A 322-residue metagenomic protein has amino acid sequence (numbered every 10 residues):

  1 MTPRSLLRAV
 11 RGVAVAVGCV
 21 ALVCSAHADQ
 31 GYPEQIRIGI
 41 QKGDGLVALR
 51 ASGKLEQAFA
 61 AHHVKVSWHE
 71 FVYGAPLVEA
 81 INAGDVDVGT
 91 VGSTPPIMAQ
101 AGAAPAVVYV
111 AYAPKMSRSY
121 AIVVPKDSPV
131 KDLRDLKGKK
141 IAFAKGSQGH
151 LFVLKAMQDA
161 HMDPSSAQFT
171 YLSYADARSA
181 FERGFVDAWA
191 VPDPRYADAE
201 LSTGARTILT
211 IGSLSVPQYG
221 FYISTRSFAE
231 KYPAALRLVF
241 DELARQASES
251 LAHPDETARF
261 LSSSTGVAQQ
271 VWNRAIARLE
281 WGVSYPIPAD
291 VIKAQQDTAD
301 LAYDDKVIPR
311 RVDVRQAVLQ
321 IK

Functional and structural regions predicted by a protein language model:
T2-A14: Bacterial N-terminal signal peptides that target proteins for export
G12-V23: Bacterial N-terminal signal peptides
C24-A28: Sec/Tat signal peptide C-region and signal peptidase I cleavage site
D29-M162, Q168-Y171, D187-D193, V216: Short, glycine-/small- and polar/acidic-enriched structural segments that line small-molecule recognition paths
L46, M116-I122, A205-R206, Q218-Y222 (+2 more regions): Small-molecule pocket liners
T94, F169-T170, Y174-S263: Pocket-lining segment of extracytoplasmic ligand-binding domains
E230-V307: Secondary-structure end/capping motifs
D300-K322: Conserved C-terminal helix/tail region of periplasmic/extracytoplasmic solute-binding proteins
